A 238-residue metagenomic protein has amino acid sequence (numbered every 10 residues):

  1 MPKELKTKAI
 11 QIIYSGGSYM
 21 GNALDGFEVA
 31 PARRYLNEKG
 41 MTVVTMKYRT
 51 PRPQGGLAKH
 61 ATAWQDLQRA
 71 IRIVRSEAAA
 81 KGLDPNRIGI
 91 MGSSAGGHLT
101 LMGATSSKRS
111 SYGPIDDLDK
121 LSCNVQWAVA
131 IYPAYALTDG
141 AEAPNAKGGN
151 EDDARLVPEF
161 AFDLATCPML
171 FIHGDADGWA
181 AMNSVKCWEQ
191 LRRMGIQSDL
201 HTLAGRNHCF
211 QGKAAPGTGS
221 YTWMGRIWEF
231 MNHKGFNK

Functional and structural regions predicted by a protein language model:
T7-G17: Short beta-strand element of the alpha/beta-hydrolase
S15-M20, S94, D175: Active-site glycine-rich loops that stabilize anionic/oxyanionic intermediates across multiple enzyme folds
A23-A32, M46-P85, A215-S220: Catalytic nucleophile-loop/oxyanion-hole region of alpha/beta-hydrolase and closely related hydrolase-like folds
Q65, R69-L164: Primarily recognizes the serine-hydrolase "nucleophile elbow" in alpha/beta-hydrolase and SGNH/GDSL folds
A165, L170-H173: Short beta-strand/loop motif that positions the catalytic acidic residue of the alpha/beta-hydrolase fold
D175-G178, G205-N207: Acidic beta-to-alpha connecting loop that harbors the catalytic carboxylate
G178-V185: Conserved alpha/beta-hydrolase "acid-adjacent" motif
V185-K238: C-terminal catalytic histidine-bearing segment of alpha/beta-hydrolase fold enzymes
